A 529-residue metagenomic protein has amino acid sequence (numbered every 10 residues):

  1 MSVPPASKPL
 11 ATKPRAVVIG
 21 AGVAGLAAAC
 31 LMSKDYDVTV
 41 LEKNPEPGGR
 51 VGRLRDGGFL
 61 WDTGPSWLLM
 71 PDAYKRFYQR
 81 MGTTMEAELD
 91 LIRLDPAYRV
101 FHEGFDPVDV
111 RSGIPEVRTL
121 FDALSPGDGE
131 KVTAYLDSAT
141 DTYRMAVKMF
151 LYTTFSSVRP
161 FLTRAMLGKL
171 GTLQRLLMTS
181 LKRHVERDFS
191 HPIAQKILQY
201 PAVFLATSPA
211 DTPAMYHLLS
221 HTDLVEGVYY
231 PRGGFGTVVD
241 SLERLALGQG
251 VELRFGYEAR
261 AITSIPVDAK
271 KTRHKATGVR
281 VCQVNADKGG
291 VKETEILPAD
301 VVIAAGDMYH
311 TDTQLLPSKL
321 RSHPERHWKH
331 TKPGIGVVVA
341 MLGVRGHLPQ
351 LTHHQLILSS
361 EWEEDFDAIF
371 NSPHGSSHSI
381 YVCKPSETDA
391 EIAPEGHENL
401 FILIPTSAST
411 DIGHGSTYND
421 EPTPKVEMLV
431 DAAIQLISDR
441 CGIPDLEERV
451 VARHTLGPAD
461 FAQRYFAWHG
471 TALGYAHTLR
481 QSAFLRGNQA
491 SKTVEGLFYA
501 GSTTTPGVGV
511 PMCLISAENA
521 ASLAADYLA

Functional and structural regions predicted by a protein language model:
M1-V17, K34-D35, T478-L485, A529: Extreme N-terminal leader/targeting segments of oxidoreductases
K13-M145: N-terminal glycine-rich phosphate/pyrophosphate-binding loop and immediately adjacent elements
P65, S502-A525: A conserved FAD-binding loop/helix module that cradles the flavin
E103-T212: Rossmann-like flavin
L173-L181, L224-R244, R254-G256, E421-L429: Short beta-strand to alpha-helix junction loop
H191-L205, S377, Y381, I443-P506: A glycine-rich dinucleotide-binding beta-alpha-beta segment and adjacent secondary-structure elements that constitute
V251, R260-P394: Mid-domain catalytic core of redox enzymes that form a hydrophobic substrate pocket/lid adjacent to a catalytic redox
R345-P458: C-terminal segments that line or cap access tunnels to active or ligand-binding sites in enzymes and enzyme-associated
